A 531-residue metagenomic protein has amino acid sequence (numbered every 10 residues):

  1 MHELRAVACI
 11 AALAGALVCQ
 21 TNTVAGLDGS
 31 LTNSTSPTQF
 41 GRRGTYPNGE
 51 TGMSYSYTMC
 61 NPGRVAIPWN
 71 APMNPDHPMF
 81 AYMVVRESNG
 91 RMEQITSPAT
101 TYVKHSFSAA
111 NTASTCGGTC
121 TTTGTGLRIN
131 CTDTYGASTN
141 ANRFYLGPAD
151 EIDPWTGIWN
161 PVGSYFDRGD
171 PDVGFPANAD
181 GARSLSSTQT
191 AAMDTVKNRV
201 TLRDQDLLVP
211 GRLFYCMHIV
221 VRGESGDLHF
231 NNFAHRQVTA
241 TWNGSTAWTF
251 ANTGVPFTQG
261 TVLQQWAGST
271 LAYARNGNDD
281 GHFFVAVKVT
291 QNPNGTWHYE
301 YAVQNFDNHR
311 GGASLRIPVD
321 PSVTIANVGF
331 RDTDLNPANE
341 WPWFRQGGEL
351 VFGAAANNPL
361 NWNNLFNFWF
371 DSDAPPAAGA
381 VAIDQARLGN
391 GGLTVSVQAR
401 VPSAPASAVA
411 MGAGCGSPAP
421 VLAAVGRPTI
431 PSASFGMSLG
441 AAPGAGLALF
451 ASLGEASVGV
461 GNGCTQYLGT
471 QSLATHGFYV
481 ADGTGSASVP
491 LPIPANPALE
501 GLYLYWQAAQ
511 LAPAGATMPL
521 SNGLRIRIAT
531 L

Functional and structural regions predicted by a protein language model:
V18-C60, F214, H229-Q265, S403-I430 (+1 more regions): Boundary/junction segments of secreted and surface-exposed precursor proteins
L27-A234: Solvent-exposed N-terminal domain segments of exported/luminal and surface proteins
T188-L207, G353-A378: Low-complexity, intrinsically disordered segments enriched in Ser/Thr together with acidic residues
P210-V220, D227-A240, S372-S403: Serine/threonine-enriched low-complexity regions used as flexible
A251-N294: Low-complexity, acidic Ser/Thr/Pro/Gly-rich terminal tails and inter-domain linkers that flank the onset of structured
V289-H309, P431-G440: Short beta-strand elements of extracellular/lumenal beta-sandwich folds
A313-A338: Solvent-exposed beta-hairpin/edge-strand motifs
S403-L531: Residue-level hotspots within well-ordered secondary structure
